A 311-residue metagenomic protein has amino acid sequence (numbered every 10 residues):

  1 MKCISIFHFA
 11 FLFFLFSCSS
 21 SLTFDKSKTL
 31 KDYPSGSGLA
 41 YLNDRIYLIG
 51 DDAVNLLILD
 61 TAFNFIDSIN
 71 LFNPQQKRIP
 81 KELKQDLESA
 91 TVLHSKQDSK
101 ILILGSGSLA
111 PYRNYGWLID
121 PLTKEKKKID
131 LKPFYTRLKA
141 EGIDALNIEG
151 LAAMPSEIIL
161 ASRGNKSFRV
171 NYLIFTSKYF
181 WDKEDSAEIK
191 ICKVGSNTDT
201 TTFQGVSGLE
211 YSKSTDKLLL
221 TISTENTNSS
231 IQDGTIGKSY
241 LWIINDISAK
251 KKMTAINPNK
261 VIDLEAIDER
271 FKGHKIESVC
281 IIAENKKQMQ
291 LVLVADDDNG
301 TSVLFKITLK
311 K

Functional and structural regions predicted by a protein language model:
M1-D25: Bacterial Sec-dependent N-terminal signal peptides
S19-K311: Sequence/structural signature of beta-propeller domains
